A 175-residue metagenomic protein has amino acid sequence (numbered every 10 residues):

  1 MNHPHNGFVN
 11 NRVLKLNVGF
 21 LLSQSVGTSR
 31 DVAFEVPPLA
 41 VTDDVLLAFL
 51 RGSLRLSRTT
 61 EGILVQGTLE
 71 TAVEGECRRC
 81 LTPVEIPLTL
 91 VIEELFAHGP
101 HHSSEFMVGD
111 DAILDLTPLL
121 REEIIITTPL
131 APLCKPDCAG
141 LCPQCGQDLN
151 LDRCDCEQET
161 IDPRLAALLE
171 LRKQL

Functional and structural regions predicted by a protein language model:
M1-L175: Structured interface patches
